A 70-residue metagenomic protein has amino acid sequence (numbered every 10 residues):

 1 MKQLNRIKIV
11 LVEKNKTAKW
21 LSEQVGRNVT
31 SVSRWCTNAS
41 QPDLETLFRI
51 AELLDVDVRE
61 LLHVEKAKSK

Functional and structural regions predicted by a protein language model:
M1-T17: A short, Lys/Arg-rich alpha-helix, primarily the initiator
I9, N15, R34, L62-K70: Short, charged recognition helix plus adjacent turn of helix-turn-helix-like nucleic-acid-binding domains
L11, S22, A51: The alpha-helix within a helix-turn-helix
N15-R34: Short alpha-helical DNA-recognition segment
E45-E60: DNA major-groove recognition helix of helix-turn-helix/homeodomain DNA-binding modules
